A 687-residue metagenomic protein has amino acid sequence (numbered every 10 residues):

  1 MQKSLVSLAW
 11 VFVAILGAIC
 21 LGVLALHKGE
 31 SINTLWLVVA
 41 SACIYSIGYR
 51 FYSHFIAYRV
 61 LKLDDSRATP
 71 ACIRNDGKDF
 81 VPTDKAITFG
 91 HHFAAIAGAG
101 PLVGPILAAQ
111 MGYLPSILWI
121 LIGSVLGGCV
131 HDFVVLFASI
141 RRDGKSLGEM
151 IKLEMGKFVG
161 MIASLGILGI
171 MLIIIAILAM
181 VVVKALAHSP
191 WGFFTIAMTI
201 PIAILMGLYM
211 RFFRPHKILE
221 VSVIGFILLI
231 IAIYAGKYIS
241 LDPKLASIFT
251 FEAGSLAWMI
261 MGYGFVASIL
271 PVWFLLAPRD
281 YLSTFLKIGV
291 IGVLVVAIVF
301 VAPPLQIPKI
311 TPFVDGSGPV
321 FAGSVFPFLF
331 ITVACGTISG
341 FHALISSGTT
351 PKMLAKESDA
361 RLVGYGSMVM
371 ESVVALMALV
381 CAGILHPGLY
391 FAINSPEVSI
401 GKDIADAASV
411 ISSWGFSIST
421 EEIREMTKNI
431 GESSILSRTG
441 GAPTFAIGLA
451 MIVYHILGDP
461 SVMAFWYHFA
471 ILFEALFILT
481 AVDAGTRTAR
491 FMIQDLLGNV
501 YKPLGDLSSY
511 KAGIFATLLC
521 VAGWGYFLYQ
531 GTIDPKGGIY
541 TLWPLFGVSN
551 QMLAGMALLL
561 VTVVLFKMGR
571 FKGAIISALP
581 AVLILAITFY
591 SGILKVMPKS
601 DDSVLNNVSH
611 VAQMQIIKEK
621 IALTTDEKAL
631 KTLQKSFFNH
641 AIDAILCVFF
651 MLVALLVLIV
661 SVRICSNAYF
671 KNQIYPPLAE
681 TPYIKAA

Functional and structural regions predicted by a protein language model:
M1-A14, I47-L102, T284, S324 (+1 more regions): Membrane-interface "cap" regions at the ends of multi-pass membrane proteins
A18-S31, L102, L114, L172-H188 (+10 more regions): Transmembrane helix-loop junctions in multi-pass membrane proteins
G22-K28, I32-N33, F80-R142, L153-K157 (+7 more regions): Membrane-interface helix-loop-helix modules in multi-pass membrane proteins
S31-R50, A108-A138, G148, F193-A203 (+2 more regions): Extracellular loop-to-transmembrane helix junctions
L35-C43, I47-V60, G166, P190-I233 (+7 more regions): Membrane-interface loop-to-helix entry segments
S53-V81, L107, I117, L121 (+5 more regions): Flexible loop linkers connecting adjacent transmembrane helices in multi-pass alpha-helical membrane transporters
E154-L172, G366-L376, T439-G441, P460-A470 (+3 more regions): Loop-to-transmembrane helix boundary motifs in multi-pass membrane proteins
I298-V314, V369-I447, A484, Y526-G537: Extracellular/periplasmic helix-exit of transmembrane alpha-helices
